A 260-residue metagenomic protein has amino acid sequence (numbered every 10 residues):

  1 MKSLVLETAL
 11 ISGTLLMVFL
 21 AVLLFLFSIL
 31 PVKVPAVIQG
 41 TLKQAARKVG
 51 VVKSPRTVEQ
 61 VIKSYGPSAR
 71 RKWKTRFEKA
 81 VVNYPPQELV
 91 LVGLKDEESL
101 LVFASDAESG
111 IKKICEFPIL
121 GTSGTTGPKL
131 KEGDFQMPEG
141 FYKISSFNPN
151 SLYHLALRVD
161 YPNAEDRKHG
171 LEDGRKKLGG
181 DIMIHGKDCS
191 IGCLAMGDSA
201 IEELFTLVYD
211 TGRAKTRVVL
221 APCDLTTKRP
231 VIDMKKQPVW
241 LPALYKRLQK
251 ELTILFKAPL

Functional and structural regions predicted by a protein language model:
M1-V18: N-terminal Sec-pathway targeting helices
F19-G50: Membrane-interface motif at the C-terminal end of an N-terminal transmembrane signal
G40-Y84: Extracellular/luminal recognition modules and glycoprotein regions
R70-V90, V102-A104, G121-G133, M137-I144 (+1 more regions): N-terminal post-signal-peptidase region of extra-cytosolic proteins
V90-V92, D173-G174: Short consensus segments that form the blades of beta-propeller domains, in both extracellular/periplasmic
E97-L101, A107-G110: Primarily extracytoplasmic ectodomains and periplasmic/lumenal surface modules that are beta-strand-rich
D106-T122: Short Gly/aromatic-enriched secondary-structure transition segments
G133-L260: Exported/periplasmic cell-wall-interacting domains
